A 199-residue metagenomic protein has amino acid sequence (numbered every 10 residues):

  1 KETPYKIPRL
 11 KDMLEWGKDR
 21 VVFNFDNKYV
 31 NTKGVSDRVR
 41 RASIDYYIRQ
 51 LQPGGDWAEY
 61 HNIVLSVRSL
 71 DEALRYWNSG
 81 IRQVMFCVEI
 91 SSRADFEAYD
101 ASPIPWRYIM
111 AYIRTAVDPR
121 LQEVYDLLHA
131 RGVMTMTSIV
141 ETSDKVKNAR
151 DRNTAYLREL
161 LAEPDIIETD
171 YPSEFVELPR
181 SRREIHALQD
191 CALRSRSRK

Functional and structural regions predicted by a protein language model:
K1-R93, R107, A116, H129-R131 (+1 more regions): Metal-dependent phosphodiesterase/phospholipase catalytic core, i.e., the His/Asp/Glu-rich active-site region
E2, C87-K199: C-terminal active-site rim and adjoining tail of enzyme catalytic domains
